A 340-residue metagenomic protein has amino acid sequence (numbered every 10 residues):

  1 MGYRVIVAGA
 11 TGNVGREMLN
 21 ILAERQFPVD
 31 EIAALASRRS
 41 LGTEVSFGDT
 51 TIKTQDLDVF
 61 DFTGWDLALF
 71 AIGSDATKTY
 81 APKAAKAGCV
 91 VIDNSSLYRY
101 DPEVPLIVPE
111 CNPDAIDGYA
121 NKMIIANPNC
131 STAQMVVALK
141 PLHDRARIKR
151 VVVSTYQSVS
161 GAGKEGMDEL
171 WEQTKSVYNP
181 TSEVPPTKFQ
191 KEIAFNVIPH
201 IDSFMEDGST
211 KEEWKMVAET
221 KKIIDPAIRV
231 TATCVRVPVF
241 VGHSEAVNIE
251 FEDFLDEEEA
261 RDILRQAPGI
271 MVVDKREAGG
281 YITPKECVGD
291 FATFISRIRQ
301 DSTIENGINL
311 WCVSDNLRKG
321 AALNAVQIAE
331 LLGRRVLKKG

Functional and structural regions predicted by a protein language model:
M1-I193, R229, D262, T293-F294 (+4 more regions): N-terminal Rossmann-like NAD(P) cofactor-binding subdomain of oxidoreductases, focused on the glycine-rich
A68, V159-G340: Charged docking surfaces used in two-component/phosphorelay signaling
